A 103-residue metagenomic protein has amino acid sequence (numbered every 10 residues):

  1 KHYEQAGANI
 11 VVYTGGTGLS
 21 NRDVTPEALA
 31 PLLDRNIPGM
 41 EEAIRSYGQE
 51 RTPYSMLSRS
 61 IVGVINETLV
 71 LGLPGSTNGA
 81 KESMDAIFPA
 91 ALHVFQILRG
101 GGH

Functional and structural regions predicted by a protein language model:
K1-H103: Non-catalytic beta/alpha edge segments that cap or flank active sites
